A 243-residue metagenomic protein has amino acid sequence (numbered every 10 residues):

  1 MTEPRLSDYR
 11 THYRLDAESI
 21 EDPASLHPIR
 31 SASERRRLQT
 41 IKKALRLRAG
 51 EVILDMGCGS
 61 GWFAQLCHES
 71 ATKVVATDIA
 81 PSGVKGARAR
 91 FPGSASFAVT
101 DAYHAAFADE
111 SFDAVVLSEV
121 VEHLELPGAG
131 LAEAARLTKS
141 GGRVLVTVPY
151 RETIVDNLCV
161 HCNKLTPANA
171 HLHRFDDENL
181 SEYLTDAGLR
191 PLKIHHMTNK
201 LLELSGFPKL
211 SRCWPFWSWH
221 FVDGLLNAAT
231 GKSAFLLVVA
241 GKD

Functional and structural regions predicted by a protein language model:
M1-A108, A114-S118, G128-L131, A170-H173 (+3 more regions): Conserved N-terminal segment of class I S-adenosyl-L-methionine
E21-D22, V160-P167, K209-R212: Short glycine/proline- and charge-enriched loop/turn segments that cap or connect secondary-structure elements
P81, L124-E125, V148, E152: A structural helix-start
E119-H123: A short His-aromatic
G128-R143: A short glycine-rich, Lys/Arg-flanked "PGG" loop and its adjoining helix->strand segment in the class I
P149-H171: Short, glycine-/aromatic-enriched active-site segment of Class I SAM-dependent methyltransferases
L172-A187: Short alpha-helix
L201-D223: C-terminal helical/coil "lid" or tail adjacent to the Rossmann-like core of SAM-dependent
